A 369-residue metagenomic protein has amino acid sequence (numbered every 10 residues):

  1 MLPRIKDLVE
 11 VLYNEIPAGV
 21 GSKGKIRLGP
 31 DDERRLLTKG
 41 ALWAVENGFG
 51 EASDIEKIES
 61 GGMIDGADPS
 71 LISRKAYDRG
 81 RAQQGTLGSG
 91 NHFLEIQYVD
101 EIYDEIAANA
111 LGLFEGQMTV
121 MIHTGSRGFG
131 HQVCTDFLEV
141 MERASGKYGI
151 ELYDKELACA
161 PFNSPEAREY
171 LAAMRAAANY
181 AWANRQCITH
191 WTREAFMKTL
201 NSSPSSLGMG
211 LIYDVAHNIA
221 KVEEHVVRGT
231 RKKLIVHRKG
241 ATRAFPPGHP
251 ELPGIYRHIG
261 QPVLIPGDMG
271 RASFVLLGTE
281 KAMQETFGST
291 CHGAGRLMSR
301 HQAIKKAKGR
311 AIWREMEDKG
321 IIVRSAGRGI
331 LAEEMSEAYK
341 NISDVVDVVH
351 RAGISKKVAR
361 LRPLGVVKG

Functional and structural regions predicted by a protein language model:
M1-G369: Domain-length cofactor-binding catalytic modules of enzymes
